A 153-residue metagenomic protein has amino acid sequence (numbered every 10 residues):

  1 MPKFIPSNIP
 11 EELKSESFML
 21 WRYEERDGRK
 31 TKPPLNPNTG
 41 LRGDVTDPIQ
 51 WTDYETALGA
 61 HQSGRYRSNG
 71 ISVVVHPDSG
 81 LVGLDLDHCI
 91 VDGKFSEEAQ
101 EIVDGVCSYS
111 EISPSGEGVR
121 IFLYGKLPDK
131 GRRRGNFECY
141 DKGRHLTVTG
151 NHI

Functional and structural regions predicted by a protein language model:
M1-I153: Conserved phosphate/metal-binding and DNA-contacting active-site motifs used in DNA phosphodiester-bond processing
